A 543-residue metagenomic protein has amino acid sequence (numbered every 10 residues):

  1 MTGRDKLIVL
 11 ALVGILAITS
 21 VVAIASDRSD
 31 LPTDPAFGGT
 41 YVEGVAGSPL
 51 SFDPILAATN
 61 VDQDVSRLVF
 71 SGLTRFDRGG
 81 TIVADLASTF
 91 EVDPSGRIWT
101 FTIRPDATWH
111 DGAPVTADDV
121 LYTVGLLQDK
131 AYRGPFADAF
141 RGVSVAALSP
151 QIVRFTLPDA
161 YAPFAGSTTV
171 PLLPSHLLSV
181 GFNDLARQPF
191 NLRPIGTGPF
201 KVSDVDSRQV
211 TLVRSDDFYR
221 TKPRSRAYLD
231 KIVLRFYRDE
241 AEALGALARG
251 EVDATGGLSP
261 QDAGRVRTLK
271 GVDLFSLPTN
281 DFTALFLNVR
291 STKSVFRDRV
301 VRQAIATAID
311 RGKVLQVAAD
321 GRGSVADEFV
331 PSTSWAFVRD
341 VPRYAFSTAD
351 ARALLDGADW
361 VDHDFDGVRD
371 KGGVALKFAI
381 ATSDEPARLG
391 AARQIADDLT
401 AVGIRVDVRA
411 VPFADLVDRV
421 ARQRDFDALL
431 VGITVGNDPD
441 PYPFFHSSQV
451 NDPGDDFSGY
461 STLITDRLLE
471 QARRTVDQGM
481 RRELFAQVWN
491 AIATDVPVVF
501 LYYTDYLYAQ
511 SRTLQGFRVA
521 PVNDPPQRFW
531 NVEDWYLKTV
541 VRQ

Functional and structural regions predicted by a protein language model:
I8, L16-S20, T33, Q209 (+5 more regions): Detector for C-terminal structural segments
I8, T102, F136-V180, S203-D204: Surface-exposed binding/hinge segments that line and control ligand-binding clefts or catalytic entry sites
G44-P94, G125, I195: N-terminal lobe/hinge region of extracytoplasmic solute-binding protein
S88-R133, L148, R154-T156, A246 (+1 more regions): Aromatic- and charge-enriched surface segment that lines or borders ligand/interaction sites
L127, S144-A146, S203-V213, R235-K293 (+3 more regions): Extracellular/periplasmic solute-recognition and catalytic clefts
V170-A227, K231, A241, T348-A353 (+1 more regions): Gly/Pro-rich hinge or "lid" segments in bacterial periplasmic/extracellular proteins
Q188, F218-R265, N280, D384 (+3 more regions): Ligand-site clamp/hinge motif
F200, V325-H363, T382-G390: Structural transition elements
